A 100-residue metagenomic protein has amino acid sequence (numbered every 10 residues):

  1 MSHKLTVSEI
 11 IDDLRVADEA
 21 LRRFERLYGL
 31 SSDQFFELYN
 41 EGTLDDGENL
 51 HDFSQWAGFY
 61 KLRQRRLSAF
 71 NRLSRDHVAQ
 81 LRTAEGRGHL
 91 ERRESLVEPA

Functional and structural regions predicted by a protein language model:
M1-A100: Extended, charge-rich alpha-helical interface modules
